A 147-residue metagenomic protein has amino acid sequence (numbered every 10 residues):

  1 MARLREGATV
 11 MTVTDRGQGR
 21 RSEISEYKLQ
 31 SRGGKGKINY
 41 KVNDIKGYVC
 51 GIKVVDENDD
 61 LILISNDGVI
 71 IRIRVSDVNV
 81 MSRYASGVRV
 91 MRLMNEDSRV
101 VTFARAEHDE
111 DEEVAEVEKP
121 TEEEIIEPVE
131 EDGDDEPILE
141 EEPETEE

Functional and structural regions predicted by a protein language model:
M1-E147: C-terminal interaction appendages of subunits in large macromolecular complexes
